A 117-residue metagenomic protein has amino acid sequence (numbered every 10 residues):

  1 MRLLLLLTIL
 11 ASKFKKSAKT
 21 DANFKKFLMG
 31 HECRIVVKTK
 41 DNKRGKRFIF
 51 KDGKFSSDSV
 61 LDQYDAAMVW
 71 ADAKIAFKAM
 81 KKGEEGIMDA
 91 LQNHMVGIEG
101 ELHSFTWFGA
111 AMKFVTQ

Functional and structural regions predicted by a protein language model:
M1-Q117: Feature captures hydrophobic
